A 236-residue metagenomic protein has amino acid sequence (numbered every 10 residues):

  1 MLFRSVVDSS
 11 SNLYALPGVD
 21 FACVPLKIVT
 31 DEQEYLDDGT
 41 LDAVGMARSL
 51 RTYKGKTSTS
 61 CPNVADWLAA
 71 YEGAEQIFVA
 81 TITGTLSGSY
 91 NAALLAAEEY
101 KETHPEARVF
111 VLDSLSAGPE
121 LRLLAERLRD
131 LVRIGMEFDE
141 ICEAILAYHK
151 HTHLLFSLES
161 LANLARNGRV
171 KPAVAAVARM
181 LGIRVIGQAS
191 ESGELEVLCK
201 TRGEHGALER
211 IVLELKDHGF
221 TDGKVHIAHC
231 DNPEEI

Functional and structural regions predicted by a protein language model:
M1-L2: Short, small-residue-biased leader/transition segments that mark boundaries at the very start of proteins
S5-V6: Residue-level marker for buried hydrophobic side chains located in beta-strands that build the well-ordered beta-sheet
S10-K27, E32-Q33, L86-S89, A93-E98 (+3 more regions): Mixed-charge interfacial surface used for oligomerization/domain docking and macromolecular partner engagement
Q33-E102: Class I S-adenosyl-L-methionine
A74-E75, E106, D222-K224: A general structural motif
T81, F110-V111: A glycine-rich beta-strand to alpha-helix segment that forms a phosphate/ribose-binding loop at ligand/cofactor sites
H104-F110: Ligand-binding "clamshell"
